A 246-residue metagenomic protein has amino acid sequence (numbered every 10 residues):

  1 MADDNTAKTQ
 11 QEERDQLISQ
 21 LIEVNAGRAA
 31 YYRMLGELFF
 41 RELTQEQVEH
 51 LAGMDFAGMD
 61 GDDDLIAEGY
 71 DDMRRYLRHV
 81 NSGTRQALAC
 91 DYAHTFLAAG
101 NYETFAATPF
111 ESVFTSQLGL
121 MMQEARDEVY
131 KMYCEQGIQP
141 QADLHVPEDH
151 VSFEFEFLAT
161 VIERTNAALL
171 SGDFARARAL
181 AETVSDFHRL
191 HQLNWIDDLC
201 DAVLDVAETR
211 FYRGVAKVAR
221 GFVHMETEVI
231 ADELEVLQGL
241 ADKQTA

Functional and structural regions predicted by a protein language model:
A2-A246: Surface/interface-facing alpha-helical segments and adjacent flexible terminal/loop regions used for partner/assembly
